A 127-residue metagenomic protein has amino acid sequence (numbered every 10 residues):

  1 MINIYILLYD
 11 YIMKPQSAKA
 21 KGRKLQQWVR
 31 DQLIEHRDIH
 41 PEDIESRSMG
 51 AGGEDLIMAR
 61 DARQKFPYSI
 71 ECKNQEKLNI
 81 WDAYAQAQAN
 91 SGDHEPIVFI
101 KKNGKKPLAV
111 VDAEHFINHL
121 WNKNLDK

Functional and structural regions predicted by a protein language model:
M1-K127: Catalytic phosphate/metal-binding cores of nucleic-acid and nucleotide-processing enzymes, i.e., regions that mediate
